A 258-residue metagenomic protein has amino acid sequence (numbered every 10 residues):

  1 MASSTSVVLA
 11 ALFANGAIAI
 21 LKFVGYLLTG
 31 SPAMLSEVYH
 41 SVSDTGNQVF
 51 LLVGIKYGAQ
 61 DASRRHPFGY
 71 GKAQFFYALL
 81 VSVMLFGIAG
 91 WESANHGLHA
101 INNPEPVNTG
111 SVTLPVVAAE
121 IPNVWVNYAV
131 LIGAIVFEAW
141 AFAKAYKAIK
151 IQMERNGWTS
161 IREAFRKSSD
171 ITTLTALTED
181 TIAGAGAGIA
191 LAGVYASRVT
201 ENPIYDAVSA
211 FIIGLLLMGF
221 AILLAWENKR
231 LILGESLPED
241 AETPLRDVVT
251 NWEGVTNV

Functional and structural regions predicted by a protein language model:
M1-S236: Alpha-helical transmembrane cores and adjacent cytosolic helix/loop segments of polytopic membrane transporters
S111-T113, W158, T243, G254-N257: Short amphipathic alpha-helical surface micro-motifs
I161-R166, G234-G254: Membrane-cytosol interface motif
L177-G184, D247-V258: Acidic, Ser/Thr-rich low-complexity segments on the non-lumenal side of membrane proteins
